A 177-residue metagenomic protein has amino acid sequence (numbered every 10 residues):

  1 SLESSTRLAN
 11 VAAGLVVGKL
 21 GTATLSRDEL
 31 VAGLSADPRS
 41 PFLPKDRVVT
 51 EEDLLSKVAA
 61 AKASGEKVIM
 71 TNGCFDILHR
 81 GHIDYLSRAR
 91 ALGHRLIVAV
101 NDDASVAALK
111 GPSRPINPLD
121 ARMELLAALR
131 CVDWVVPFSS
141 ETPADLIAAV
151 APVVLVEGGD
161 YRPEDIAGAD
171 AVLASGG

Functional and structural regions predicted by a protein language model:
S1-A32: Conserved post-catalytic alpha-helical subdomain immediately downstream of the catalytic base and nucleotide-binding
E3, R27, A32-G177: Nucleotidyltransferase catalytic core that binds NTPs
